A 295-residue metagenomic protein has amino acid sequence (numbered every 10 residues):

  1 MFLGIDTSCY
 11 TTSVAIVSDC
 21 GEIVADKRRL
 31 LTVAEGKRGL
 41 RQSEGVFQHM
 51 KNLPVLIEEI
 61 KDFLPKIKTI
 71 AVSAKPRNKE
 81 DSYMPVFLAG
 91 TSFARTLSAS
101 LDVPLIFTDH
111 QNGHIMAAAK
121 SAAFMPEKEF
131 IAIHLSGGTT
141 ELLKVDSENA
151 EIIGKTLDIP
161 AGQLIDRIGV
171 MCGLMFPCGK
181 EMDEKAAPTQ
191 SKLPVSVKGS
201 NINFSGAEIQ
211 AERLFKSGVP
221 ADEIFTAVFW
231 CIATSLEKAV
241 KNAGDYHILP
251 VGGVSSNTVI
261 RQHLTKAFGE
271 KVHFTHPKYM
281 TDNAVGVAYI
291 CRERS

Functional and structural regions predicted by a protein language model:
T7-S8, A15, V24-D26, P126-K128 (+3 more regions): A short helix-loop
S8-F47, E151-I152: Short glycine-rich, Thr/Ser-proximal phosphate-binding strand/loop in the N-terminal lobe of ATP-dependent enzymes
K27-R29, Q48-F63, S235-A239: Short, well-ordered amphipathic alpha-helical segments that serve as non-catalytic structural scaffolds within diverse
L56-T69, V219, A239-Y246: Phosphate/pyrophosphate-binding loops at sites that engage ATP/ADP/AMP, CoA/4′-phosphopantetheine, polyphosphate
E58-R95, A99: Short beta-strand-loop/turn "lid" adjacent to the catalytic site in phosphate-handling enzymes
V72-K75, S136-G138, L249-T258: Glycine-rich beta-strand-to-loop/alpha-helix junction loops that act as flexible
V103-I131, Y289-E293: Conserved phosphate-binding catalytic cores of ATP/NTP-utilizing and phosphoryl-transfer enzymes
E184-I248, V254-V272, R292-S295: A contiguous, well-structured pocket-lining segment that forms one wall/lid of small-molecule binding clefts in soluble
